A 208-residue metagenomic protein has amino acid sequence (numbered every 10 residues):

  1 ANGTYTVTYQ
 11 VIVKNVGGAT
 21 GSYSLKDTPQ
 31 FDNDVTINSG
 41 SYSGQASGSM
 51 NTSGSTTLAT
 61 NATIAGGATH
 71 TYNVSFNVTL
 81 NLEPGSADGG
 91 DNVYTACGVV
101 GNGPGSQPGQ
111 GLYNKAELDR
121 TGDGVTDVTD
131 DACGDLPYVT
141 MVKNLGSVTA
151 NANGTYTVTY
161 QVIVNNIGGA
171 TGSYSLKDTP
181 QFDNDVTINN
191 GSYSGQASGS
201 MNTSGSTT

Functional and structural regions predicted by a protein language model:
A1-T208: Exported/extracytosolic protein signature
